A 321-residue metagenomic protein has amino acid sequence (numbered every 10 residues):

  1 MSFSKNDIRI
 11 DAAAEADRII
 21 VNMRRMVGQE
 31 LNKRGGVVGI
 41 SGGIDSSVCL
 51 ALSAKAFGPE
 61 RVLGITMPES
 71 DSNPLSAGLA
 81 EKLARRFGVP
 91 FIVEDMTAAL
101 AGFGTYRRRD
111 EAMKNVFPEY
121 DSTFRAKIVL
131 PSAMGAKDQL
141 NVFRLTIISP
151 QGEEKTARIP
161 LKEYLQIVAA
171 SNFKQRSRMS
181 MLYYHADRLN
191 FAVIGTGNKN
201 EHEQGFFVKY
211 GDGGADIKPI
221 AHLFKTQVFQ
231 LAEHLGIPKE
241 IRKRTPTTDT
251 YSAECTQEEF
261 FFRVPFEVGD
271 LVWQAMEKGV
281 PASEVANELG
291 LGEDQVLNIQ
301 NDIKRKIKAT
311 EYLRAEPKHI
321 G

Functional and structural regions predicted by a protein language model:
M1-V38, V48, L52-K55, E60-L63 (+3 more regions): ATP/NTP-dependent adenylation/nucleotidyl-transfer catalytic domains that generate, transfer, or process NMP-activated
G43: Conserved G/P- and acidic residue-centered "switch" motifs that form tight phosphate/ATP-binding loops in soluble
P68: Acidic, Mg2+-coordinating phosphoryl-transfer loop and its flanking beta/alpha structural elements, shared across
